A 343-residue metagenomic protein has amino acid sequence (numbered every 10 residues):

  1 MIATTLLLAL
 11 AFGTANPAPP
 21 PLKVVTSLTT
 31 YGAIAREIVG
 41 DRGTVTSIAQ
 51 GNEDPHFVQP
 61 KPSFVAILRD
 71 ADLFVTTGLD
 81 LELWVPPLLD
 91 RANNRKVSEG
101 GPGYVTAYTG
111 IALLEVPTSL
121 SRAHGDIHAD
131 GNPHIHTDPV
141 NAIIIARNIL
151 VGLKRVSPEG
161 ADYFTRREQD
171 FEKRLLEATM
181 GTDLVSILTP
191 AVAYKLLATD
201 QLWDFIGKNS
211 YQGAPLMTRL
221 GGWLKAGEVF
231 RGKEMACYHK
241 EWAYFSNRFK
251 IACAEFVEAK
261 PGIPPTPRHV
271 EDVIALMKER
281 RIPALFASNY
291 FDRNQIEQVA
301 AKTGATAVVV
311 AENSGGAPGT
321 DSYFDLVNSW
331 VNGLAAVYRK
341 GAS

Functional and structural regions predicted by a protein language model:
M1-G13: Bacterial N-terminal signal peptides
N16-S343: Extracytoplasmic metal-acquisition and chelation regions
